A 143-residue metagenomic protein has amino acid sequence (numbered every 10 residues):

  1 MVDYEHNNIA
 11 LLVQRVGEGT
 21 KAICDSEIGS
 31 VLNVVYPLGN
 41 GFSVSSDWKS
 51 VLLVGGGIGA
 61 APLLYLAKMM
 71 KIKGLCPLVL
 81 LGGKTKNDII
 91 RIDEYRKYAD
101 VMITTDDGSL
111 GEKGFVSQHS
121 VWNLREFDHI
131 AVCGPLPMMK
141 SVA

Functional and structural regions predicted by a protein language model:
M1-S30, K84: Ferredoxin-reductase
L11, L52-L53, V79-L81, I103 (+1 more regions): Structural beta-sheet core signal
Q14, P37, G56, G82-K84 (+2 more regions): Cofactor-binding loop segments of dinucleotide-utilizing enzymes, especially the Rossmann-like FAD- and NAD(P)+-binding
A22, P62, K140-V142: Phosphate- and divalent-cation-binding pockets in alpha/beta enzyme and binding domains that engage nucleotide-derived
V31, K49-S50, L75-V79, D100 (+1 more regions): Residues at the starts of beta-strands that form the adenosine-phosphate
L32, Y36-G41, D47-L52, G57-A61: Extended interfacial segments that mediate partner engagement and assembly in macromolecular machines
P62-K71: Histidine-anchored nucleotide/phosphate-binding helix
K84-A143: Reductase modules of NAD(P)H-dependent flavoproteins
